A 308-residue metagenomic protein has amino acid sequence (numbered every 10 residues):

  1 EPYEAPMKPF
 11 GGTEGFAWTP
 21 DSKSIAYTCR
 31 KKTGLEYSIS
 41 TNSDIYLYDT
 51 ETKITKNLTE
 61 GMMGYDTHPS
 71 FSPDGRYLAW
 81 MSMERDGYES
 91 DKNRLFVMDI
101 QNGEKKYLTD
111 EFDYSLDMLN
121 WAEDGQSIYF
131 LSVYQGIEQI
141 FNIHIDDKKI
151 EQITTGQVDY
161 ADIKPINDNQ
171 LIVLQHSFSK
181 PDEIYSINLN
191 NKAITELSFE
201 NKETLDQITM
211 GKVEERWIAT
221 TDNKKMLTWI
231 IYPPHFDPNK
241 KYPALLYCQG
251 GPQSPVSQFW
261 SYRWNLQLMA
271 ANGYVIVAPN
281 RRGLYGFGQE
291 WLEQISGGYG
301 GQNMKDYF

Functional and structural regions predicted by a protein language model:
E1-G12, T28-D44, N57-S70, A79-F96 (+6 more regions): A flexible loop/linker signature enriched in serine peptidases of the S9 family
P20-D21, P73-D74, E123-D124, I166-D168: Residue-level detector of Asp-centered blade-edge/turn motifs that repeat once per structural unit in beta-propeller
I25-A26, G75-A79, S127-I128, Q170-I172: Hydrophobic beta-strand positions that form the internal "hydrophobic ladder" of WD40/Gbeta-like beta-propeller blades
Y46-Y48, F96-M98, F141-I143, Y185-I187 (+2 more regions): Conserved hydrophobic/aromatic positions in well-ordered beta-strands
D49-K53, D99-G103, H144-K148, L189-K192: Short loop/turn segments that connect beta-strands within beta-propeller blades
A161-F308: Serine-hydrolase catalytic core recognition
